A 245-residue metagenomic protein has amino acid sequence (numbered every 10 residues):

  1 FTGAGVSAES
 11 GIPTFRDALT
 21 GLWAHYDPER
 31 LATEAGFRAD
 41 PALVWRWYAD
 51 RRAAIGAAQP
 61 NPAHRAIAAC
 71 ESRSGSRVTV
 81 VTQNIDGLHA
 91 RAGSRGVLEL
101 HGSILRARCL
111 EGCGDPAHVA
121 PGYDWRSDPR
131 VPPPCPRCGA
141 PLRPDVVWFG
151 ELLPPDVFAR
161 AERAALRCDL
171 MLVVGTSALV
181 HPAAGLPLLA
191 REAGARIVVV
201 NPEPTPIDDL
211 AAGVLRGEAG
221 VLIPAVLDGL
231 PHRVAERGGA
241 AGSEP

Functional and structural regions predicted by a protein language model:
F1-P245: Conserved catalytic core of sirtuin-type NAD+-dependent deacylases
